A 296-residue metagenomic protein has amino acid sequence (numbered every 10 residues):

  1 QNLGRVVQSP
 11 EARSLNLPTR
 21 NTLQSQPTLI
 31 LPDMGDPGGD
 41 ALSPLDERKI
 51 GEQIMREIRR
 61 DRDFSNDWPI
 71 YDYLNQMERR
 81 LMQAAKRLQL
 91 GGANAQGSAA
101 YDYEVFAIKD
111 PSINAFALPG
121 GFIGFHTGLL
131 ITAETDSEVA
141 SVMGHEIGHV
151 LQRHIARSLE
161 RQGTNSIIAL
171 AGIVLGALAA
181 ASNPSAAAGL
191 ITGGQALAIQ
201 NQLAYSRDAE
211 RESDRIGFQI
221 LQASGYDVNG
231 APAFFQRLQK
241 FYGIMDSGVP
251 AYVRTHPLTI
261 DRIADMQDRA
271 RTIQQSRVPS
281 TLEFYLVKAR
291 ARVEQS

Functional and structural regions predicted by a protein language model:
Q1-F116, I199, F241-I244: Hydrophobic or amphipathic, alpha-helical segments that drive membrane association/targeting
D33-E52, F64-D67, D72, R87-L90 (+2 more regions): Extracytoplasmic and endomembrane cell-envelope/extracellular-matrix remodeling and assembly machinery
D46, I70, A99-E104, P111 (+5 more regions): Envelope-exposed proteins and targeting segments
I54, M143-I155, I216: Active-site His/Glu-centered metal-binding helix of metallohydrolases
I113, G124-S141, L203-D208: Short pre-active-site segment immediately N-terminal to the catalytic Zn-binding motif
E134-E138, I147-T164, S182: Catalytic Zn2+-binding segment of zinc metalloproteases
L159-S166, A186-G189, G225-F235: Acidic/histidine metal-binding catalytic segments
I167-S182, G189-Q200: Membrane-active amphipathic alpha-helices enriched in small hydrophobic residues
